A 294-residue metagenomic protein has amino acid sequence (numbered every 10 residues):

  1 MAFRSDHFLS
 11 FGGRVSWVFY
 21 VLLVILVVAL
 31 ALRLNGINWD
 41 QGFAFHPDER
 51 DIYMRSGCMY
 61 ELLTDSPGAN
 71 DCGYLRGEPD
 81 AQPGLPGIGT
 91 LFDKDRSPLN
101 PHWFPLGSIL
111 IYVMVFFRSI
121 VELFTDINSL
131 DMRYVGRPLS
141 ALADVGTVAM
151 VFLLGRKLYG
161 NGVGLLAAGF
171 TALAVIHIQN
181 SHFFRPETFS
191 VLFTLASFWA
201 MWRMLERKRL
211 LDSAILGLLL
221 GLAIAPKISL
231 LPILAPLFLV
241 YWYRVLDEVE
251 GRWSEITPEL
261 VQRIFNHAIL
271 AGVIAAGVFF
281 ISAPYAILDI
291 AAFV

Functional and structural regions predicted by a protein language model:
M1-R33, G146-A149, R156, L165-L166 (+2 more regions): Start-transfer (signal-anchor) and selected internal transmembrane alpha helices of multi-pass inner/ER membrane
Y20, I25, F124-L130, V151-L173 (+1 more regions): Transmembrane-helix signature of polytopic, membrane-embedded enzymes that assemble or transfer cell-envelope glycans
A29, A167-A172, W199, L220 (+2 more regions): Short helix- or helix-capping micro-motifs that position conserved polar/aromatic residues at function-defining sites
L32-N35, I52-I88, W103-M114, E122-T125 (+2 more regions): Transmembrane-lumen/periplasm boundary regions of multi-pass, lipid-linked membrane glycan transferases
P47, I176-F189: Short acidic/glycine- and proline-prone juxtamembrane loop motifs at membrane-interface regions of multi-pass membrane
Y134-L158, A196, A200: Transmembrane-helix motifs of polytopic, lipid-linked glycan transferases
L158, G162, S197-S213, A223 (+1 more regions): Membrane-interface transmembrane helices that cradle and orient dolichyl/undecaprenyl
V191-L192, A214-L216, S229-D247: Transmembrane-embedded, aromatic-rich helix segments that form part of the hydrophobic channel/pocket engaging
